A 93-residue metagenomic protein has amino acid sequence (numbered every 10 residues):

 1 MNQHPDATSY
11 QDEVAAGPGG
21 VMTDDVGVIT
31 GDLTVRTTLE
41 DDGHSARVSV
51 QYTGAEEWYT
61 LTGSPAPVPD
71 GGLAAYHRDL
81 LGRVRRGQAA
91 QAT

Functional and structural regions predicted by a protein language model:
M1-T37: Negatively charged, low-complexity tracts enriched in Asp/Glu with abundant Ser/Thr
A7-T8, E57-Y59, P65-T93: Mixed-charge, Lys/Arg-enriched low-complexity segments
V26-A46, H77, R83-R85, A89: A structural signal for beta-rich interaction modules in eukaryotic proteins
D42-Y59: A short, structured beta-strand/loop element
